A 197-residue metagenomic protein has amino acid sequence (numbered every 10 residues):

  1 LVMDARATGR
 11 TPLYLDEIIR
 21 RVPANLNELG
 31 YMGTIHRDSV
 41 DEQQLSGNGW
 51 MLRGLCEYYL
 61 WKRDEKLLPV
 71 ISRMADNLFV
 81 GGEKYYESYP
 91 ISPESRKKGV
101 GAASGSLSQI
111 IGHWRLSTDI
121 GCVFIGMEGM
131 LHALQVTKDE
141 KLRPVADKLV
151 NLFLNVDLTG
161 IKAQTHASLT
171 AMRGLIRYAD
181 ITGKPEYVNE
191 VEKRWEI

Functional and structural regions predicted by a protein language model:
L1-I197: Glycan-recognition and catalytic cores of secretory/periplasmic carbohydrate-active enzymes
